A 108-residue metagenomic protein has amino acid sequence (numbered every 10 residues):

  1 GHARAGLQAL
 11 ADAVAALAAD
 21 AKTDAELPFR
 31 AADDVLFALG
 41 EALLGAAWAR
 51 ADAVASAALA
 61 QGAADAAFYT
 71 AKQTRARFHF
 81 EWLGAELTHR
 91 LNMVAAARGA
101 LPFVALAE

Functional and structural regions predicted by a protein language model:
G1-E108: C-terminal amphipathic alpha-helical interaction region
